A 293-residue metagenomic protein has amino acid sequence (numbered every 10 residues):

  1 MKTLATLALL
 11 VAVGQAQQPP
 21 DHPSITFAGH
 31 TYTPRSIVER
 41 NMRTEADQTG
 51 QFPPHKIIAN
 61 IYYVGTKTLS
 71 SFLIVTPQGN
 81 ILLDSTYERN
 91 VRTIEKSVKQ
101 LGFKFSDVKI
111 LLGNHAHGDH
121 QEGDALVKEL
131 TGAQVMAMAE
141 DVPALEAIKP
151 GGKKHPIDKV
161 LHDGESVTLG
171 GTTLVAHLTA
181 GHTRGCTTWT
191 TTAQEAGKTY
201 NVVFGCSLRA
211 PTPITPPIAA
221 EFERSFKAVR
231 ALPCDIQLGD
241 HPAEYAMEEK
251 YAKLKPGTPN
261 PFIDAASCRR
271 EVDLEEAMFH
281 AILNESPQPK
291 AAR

Functional and structural regions predicted by a protein language model:
T3-A12: Sec-dependent N-terminal signal peptides
A16-E39: N-terminal non-globular leader segments, chiefly Sec-dependent signal peptides
Q17-H22, A265-R293: C-terminal regulatory/interaction regions
I25, H55-I57, I74, G164-L169: Short acidic-hydrophobic surface loop/beta-edge motif
D47-L101, F105, T188-R209: Conserved beta-strand hairpin/beta-sheet module of binuclear metal-dependent hydrolase folds, prominently
N60, I74, D84, H115 (+6 more regions): Divalent metal-coordination and catalytic microenvironments
I61, R89-R92, V98-S166, I263 (+1 more regions): Active-site HxH/HxHxD metal-binding segment of metal-dependent hydrolases
N80, T86-R89, P156-I157, S166-T168 (+1 more regions): Metallo-beta-lactamase
